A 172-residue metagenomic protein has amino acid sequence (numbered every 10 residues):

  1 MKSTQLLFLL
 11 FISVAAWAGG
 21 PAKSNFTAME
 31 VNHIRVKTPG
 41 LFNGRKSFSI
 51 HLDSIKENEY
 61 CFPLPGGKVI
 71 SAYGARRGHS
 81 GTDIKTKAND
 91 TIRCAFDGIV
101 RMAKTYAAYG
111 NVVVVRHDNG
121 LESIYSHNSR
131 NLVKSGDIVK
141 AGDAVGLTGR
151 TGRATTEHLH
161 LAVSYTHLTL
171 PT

Functional and structural regions predicted by a protein language model:
K2-L6, A15-A75: Polar/charged, compositionally biased leader and regulatory segments
I55-C61, G74-T105: Short, glycine/small-residue-enriched coil/turn segments at secondary-structure junctions
A72, A103, N131, T148-T151: Residue-level recognition of beta-strand microenvironments
H79, C94-S135, E157-H158: Zn2+-dependent peptidoglycan hydrolase active-site motif and core
G98-V100, G136-T148: A structural signal for short beta-strand/turn segments enriched in small hydrophobics and glycine
T148-H160: Active-site loop architecture of trypsin-fold serine endopeptidases
T166-T172: Conserved small/polar residues in nucleotide/adenosyl-binding loops
